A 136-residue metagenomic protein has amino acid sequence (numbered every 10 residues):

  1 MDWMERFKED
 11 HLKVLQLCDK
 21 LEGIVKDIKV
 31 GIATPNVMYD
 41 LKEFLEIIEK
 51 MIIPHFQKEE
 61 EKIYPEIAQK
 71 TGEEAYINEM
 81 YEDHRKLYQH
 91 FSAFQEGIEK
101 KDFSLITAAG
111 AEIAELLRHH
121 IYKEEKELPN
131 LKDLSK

Functional and structural regions predicted by a protein language model:
M1-K136: Small-residue-biased structural context
